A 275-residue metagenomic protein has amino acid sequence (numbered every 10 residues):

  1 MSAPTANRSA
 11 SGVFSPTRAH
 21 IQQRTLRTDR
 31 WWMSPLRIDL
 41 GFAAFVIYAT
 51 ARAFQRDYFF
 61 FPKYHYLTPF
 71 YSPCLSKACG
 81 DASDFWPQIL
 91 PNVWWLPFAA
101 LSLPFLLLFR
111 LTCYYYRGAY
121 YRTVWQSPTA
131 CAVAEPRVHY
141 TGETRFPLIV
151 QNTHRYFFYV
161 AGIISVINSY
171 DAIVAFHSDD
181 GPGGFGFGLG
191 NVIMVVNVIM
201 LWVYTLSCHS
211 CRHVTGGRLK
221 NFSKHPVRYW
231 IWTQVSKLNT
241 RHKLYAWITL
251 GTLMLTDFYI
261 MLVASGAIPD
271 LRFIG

Functional and structural regions predicted by a protein language model:
M1-G275: Membrane-embedded alpha-helical bundles that constitute the cytochrome b-like, heme-associated redox core of multi-pass
